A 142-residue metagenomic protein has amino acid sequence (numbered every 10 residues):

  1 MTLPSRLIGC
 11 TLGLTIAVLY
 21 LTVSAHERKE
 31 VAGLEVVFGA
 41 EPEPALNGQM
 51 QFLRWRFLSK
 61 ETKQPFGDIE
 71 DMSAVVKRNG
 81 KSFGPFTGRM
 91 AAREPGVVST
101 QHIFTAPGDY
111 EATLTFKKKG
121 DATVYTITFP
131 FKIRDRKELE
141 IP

Functional and structural regions predicted by a protein language model:
M1-T11: Bacterial N-terminal signal peptides that target proteins for export
G9-L19: Bacterial N-terminal signal peptides
T22-P142: N-terminal soluble domains immediately following signal/targeting peptides that reside in extracytoplasmic
